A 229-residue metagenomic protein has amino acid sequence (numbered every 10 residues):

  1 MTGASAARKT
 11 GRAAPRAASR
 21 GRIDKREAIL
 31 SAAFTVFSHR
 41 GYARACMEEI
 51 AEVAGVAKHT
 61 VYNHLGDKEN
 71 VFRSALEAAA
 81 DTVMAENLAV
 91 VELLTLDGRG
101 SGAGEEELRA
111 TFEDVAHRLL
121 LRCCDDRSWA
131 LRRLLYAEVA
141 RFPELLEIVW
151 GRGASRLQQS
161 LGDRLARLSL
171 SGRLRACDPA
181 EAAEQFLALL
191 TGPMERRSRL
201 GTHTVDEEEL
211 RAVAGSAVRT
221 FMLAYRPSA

Functional and structural regions predicted by a protein language model:
M1-D24, A89-G98, S228-A229: N-terminal intrinsically disordered/low-complexity leader segments
A28, V36-L76: Helix-turn-helix
S31, G102-D125, W129-A137, A180 (+3 more regions): Amphipathic alpha-helical segments that line or abut small-molecule/effector binding pockets and mediate allosteric
R73-V115: Amphipathic alpha-helical linker/stalk segments
T82-E86, V90, D126, F142 (+6 more regions): A short secondary-structure junction motif
A110, L121-Y136, P143-L170: Amphipathic alpha-helical packing segments from all-alpha helical-bundle domains
E147, G151, S155, S169-R219 (+1 more regions): Hydrophobic/aromatic-rich alpha-helical bundle segments in the mid-to-C-terminal region
